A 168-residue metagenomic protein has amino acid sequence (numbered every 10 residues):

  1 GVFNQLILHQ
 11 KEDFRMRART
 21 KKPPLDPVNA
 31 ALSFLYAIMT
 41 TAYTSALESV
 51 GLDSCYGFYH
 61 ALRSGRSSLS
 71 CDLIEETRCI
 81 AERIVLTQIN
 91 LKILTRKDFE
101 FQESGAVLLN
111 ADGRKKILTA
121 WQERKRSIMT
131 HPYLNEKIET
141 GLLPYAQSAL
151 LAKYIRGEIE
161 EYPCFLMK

Functional and structural regions predicted by a protein language model:
G1-K168: Active-site helix-to-loop segments that bind/position phosphate- or nucleotide-bearing substrates and donors across
